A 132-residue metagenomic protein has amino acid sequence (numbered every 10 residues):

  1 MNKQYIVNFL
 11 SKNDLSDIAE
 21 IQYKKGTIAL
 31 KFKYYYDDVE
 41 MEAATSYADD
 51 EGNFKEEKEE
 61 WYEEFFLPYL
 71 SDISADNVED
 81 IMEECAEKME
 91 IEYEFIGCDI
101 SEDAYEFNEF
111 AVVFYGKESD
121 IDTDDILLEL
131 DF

Functional and structural regions predicted by a protein language model:
M1-N8, N13, F132: Non-catalytic accessory regions used for complex assembly or targeting
K3, L15-D17, D80-C85: Sparse, context-dependent recognition of short Cys/His-centered cofactor- or disulfide-binding micro-motifs
Q4, L10, I21, D99-D103: Generic structural signal for short, flexible, solvent-exposed coil/loop and linker residues
N8-K55: N-terminal interaction modules that seed assembly of large macromolecular complexes
A48-P68: A solvent-exposed, charged loop/short amphipathic helix patch at secondary-structure junctions
K58, D131-F132: Gram-positive cell-envelope targeting signals
E63-L130: Acidic, low-complexity intrinsically disordered segments
